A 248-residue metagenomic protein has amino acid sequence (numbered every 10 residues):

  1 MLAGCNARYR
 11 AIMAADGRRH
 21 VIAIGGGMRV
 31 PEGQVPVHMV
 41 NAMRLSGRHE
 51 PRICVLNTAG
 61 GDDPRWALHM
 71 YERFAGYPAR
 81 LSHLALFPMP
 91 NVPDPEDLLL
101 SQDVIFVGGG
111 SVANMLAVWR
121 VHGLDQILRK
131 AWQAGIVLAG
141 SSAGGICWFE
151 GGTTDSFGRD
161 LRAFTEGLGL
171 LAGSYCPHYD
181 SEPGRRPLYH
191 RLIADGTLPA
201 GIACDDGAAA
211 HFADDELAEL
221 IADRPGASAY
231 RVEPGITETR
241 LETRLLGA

Functional and structural regions predicted by a protein language model:
L2-H49, V55-G76, V104, G152-T154 (+1 more regions): C-terminal and late-domain segments of enzyme folds
A23, S82-A85, F106-V107, L138-S141 (+1 more regions): General beta-strand structural signal in soluble alpha/beta enzymes
P31, M115-L116, F149: Glycine/Thr-rich phosphate-binding loops of Rossmann-like dinucleotide-binding domains
C54-G110, N114: Portal/gating segments that form or line small-molecule/metal binding sites
D97-S101, H122-G135: Catalytic-core regions built around general acid/base machinery
F106-G109, L128-G151: Catalytic nucleophile loop
V112-A113, G144-C147, T154, S181-E182: Short, catalytically relevant binding-site loops at active-site mouths
V112-H122: Glycine/threonine-rich flexible loop motifs
